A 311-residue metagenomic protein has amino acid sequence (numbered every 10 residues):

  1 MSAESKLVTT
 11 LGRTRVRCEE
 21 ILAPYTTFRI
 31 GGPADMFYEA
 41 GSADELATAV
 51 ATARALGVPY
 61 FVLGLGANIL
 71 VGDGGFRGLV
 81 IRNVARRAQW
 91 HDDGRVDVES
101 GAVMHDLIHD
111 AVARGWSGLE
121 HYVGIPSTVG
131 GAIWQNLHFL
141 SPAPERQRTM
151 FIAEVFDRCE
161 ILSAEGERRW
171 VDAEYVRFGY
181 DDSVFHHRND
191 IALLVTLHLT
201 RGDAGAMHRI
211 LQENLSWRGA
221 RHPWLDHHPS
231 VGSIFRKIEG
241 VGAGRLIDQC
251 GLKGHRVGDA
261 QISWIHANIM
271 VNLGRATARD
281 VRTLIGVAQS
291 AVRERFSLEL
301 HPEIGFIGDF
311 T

Functional and structural regions predicted by a protein language model:
S2-I133, F139: Anion-binding (especially nucleotide phosphate/pyrophosphate-binding) glycine-rich loop and adjoining beta-alpha core
V16-C18, P24-T26, I69, L162-G286 (+3 more regions): Phosphate/pyrophosphate- and phosphate-bearing ligand-binding catalytic cores of soluble enzymes
L56, L63-L65, E154-V155, H228-P229 (+1 more regions): Short, basic and Ser/Thr-rich N-terminal targeting/leader segments
R77, D157, L193: Change "...and in nucleic-acid phosphodiester-cleaving endonucleases..." to "...and in nucleic-acid processing enzymes
V80, E120, E160, I304-G305: Residues embedded in well-ordered beta-strands within globular domains across many folds
R82-R87, L140-P144, A276-V281: Short, structured secondary-structure boundary patches
R114-S117, E154, D190: Structured loop/turn residues at beta-strand edges in well-structured enzyme cores
Q135-E165, R169-D182: Active-site glycine-rich loop that binds ribose-phosphate moieties when present
